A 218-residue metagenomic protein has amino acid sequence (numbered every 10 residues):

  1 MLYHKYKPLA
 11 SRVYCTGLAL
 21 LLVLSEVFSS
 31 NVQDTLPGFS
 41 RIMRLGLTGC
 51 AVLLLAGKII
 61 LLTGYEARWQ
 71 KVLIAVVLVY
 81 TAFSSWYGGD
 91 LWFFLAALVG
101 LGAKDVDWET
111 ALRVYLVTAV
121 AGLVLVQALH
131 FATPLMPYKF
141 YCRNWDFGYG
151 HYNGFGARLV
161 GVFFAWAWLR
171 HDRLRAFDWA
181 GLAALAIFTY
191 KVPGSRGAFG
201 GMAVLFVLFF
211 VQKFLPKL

Functional and structural regions predicted by a protein language model:
L2-E26, M43-G64, R68-L218: Hydrophobic transmembrane helix bundles of membrane-integrated enzymes that assemble and modify cell-envelope
S25-F39: Aromatic-enriched
